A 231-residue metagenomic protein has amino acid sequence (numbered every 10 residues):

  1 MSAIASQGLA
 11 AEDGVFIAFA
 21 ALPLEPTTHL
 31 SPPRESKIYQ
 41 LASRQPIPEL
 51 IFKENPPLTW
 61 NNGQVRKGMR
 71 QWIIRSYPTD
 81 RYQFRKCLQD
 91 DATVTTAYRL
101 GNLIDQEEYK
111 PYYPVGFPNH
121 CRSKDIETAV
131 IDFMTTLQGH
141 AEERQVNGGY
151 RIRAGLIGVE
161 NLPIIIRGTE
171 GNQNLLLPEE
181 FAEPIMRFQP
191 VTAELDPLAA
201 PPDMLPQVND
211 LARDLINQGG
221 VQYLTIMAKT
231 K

Functional and structural regions predicted by a protein language model:
M1-K231: Bergerat-fold GHKL/Histidine-kinase-like ATPase
